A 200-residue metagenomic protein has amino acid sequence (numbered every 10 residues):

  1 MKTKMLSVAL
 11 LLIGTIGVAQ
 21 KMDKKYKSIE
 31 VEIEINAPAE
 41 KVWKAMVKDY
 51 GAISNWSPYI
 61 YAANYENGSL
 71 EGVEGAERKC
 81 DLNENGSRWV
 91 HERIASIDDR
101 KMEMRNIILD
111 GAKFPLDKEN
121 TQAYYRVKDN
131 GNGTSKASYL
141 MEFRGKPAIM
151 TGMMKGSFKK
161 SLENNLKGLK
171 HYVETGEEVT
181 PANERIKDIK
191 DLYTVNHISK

Functional and structural regions predicted by a protein language model:
M1-M22: Bacterial Sec-dependent N-terminal signal peptides
V18-N67, Y193-K200: Hydrophobic ligand-binding cavity/cleft-lining segments
Y26-E34, E77, W89, E103 (+2 more regions): Intrinsic-disorder/low-complexity, polar/charged segments enriched in Ser/Thr/Lys/Arg/Asp/Glu/Gln
E34, N64-L116, K167, H171-G176 (+1 more regions): Glycine-rich portal/gate segments that line the openings of hydrophobic small-molecule binding cavities
A37, K41, A45-K48, N55 (+5 more regions): Extracytoplasmic/secreted proteins, especially bacterial periplasmic and envelope-associated proteins
V42-M46, I53, R78, I94 (+3 more regions): Hydrophobic pocket/interface hotspot
M46, S57-P58, E84, S96-D98 (+3 more regions): A mature extracytoplasmic/lumenal domain signature
I108-N164: Beta-strand/loop substructures that line and gate deep hydrophobic ligand-binding cavities in soluble
